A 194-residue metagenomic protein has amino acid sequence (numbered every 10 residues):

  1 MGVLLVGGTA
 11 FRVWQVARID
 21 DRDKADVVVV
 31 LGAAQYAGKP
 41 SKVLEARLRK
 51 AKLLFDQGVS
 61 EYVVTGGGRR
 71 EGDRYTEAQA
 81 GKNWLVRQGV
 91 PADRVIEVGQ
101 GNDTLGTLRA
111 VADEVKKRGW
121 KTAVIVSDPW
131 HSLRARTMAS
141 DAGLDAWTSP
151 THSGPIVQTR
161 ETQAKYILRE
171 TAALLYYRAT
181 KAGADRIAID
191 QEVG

Functional and structural regions predicted by a protein language model:
M1-T9: Hydrophobic membrane-insertion alpha-helices, especially the h-region of bacterial N-terminal signal peptides
A10-L168: A structural signal for short, hydrophobic/glycine-enriched beta-strand patches
V13-D20, T180-A188: Perimembrane helix-loop junctions in membrane proteins
R160-I187: A transmembrane-helix-recognition feature enriched in membrane-embedded lipid enzymes and envelope glyco-/phospholipid
V193-G194: Extracytoplasmic/luminal low-complexity segments enriched in Pro/Gly and acidic/polar residues that act as flexible
